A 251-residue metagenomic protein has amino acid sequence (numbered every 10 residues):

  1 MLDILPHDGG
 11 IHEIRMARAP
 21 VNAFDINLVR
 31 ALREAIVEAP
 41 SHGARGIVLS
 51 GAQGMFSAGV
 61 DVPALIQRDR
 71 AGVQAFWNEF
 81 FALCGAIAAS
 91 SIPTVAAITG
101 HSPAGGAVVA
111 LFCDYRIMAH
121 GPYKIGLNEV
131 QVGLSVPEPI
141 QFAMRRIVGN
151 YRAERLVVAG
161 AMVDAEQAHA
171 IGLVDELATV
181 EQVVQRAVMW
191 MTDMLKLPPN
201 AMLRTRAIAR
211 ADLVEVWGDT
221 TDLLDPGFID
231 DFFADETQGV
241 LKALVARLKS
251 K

Functional and structural regions predicted by a protein language model:
M1-R15, A159-K196, L203-E215, D225 (+1 more regions): Amphipathic alpha-helical segments at domain termini/boundaries
M1-S50, G85, A89: Conserved CoA-thioester-binding segment of acyl-CoA-metabolizing enzymes
I14, L32, L49, D61 (+4 more regions): Terminal peptide-recognition signature
A19-V21, Q53-G54, G100-H101: Short glycine-rich anion-binding loops that position phosphate/pyrophosphate groups of nucleotides and phosphorylated
V29, V62, F80, Q141 (+4 more regions): A general structural signal for well-ordered alpha-helical segments in protein cores
R30, G51-L83, V216: Glycine- (often His-adjacent) and acidic-residue-rich active-site loop that binds/positions the CoA thioester
A86-P199: Crotonase-fold acyl-CoA enzyme core
